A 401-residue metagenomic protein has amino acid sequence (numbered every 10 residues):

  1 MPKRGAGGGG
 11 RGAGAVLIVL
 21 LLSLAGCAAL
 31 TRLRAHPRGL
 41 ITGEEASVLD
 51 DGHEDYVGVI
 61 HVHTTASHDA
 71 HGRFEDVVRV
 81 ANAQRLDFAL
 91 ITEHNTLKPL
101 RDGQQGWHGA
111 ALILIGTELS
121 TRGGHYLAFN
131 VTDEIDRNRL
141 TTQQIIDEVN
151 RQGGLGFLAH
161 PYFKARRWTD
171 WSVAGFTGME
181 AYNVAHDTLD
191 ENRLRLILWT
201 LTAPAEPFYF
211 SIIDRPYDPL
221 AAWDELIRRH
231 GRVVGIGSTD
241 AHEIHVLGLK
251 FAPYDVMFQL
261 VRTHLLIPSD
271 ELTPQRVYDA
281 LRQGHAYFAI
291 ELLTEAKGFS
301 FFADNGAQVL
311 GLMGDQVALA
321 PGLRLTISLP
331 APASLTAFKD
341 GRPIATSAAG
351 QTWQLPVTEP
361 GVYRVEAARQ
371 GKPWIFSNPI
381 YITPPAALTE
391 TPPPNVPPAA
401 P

Functional and structural regions predicted by a protein language model:
R4-A13: Short polybasic linear motifs
G14-A15, S23-D55, S67, F74 (+2 more regions): C-terminal functional module detector
L33-W199, P204, S211-E225, R229 (+4 more regions): A metal-dependent hydrolase metal-coordination microenvironment
P204-P207, L260-V261: Flexible glycine/proline-enriched surface loops and loop-helix/loop-strand junctions
